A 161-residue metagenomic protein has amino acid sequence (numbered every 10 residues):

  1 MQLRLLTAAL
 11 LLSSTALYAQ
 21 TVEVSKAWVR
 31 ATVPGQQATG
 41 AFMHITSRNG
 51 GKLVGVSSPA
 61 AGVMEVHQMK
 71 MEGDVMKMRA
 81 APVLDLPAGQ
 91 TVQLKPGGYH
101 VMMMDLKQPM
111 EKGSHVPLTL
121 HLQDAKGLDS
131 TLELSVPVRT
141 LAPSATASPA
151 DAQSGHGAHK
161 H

Functional and structural regions predicted by a protein language model:
M1-T7: Bacterial N-terminal signal peptides that target proteins for export
S13-A19: N-terminal signal peptide c-region/cleavage motif recognized by signal peptidases
T21-H161: Compact, glycine-rich, soluble single-domain proteins
